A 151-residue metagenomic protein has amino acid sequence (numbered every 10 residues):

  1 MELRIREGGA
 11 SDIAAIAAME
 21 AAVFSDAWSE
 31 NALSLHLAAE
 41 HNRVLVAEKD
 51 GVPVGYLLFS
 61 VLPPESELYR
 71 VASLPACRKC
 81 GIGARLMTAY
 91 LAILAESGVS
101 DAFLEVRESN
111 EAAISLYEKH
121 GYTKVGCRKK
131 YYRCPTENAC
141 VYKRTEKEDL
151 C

Functional and structural regions predicted by a protein language model:
E2-I5: Extreme N-terminal starter segment of soluble prokaryotic enzymes
E7-A76, M87-A89, I93, S97 (+1 more regions): Acetyl-CoA-dependent GNAT
L74-C80, E108-S109: Active-site acidic-Proline motif in GNAT/NAT acetyltransferases
K79-A92, S115-K119: Conserved acetyl-CoA-binding loop-helix of GNAT-fold acetyltransferases
C80, S97-S100: Short coil/turn segments at alpha/beta junctions that flank glycine-rich nucleotide-binding fingerprints
S100, R107-E111, K130-C151: C-terminal "cap" of GNAT-fold acetyltransferases
E118-C127: Conserved acetyl-CoA-binding loop of GNAT-fold acetyltransferases
